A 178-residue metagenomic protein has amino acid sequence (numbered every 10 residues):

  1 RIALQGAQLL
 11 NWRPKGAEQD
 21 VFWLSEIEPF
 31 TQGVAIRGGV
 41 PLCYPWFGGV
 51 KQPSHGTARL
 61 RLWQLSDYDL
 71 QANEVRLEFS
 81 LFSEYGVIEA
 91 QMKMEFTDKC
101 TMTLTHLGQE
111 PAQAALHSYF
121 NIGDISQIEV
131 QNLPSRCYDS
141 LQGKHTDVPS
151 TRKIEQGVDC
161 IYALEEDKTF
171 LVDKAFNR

Functional and structural regions predicted by a protein language model:
R1, N73-L81, T169-D173: Generic recognition of long tandem-repeat/solenoid scaffolds
R1-V34, K168, K174-N177: Beta-strand-rich N-terminal accessory domains
V21-A58: Hot-dog-fold acyl-thioester-processing enzymes
Q52-T97: Extended, loop-rich substrate-binding clefts of extracytoplasmic carbohydrate-active enzymes
F79-I122: Acidic, contiguous internal or C-terminal segments within carbohydrate-active enzymes that form a structured patch used
P111, Y119-R178: Active-site/ligand-binding surface loops and adjacent short beta/alpha elements that line catalytic pockets across
